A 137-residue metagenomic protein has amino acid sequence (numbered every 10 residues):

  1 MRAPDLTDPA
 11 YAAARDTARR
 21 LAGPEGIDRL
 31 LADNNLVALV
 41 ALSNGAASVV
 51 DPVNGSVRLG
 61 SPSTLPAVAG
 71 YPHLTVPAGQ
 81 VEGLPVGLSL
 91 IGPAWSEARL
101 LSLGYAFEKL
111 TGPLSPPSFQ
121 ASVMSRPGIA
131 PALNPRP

Functional and structural regions predicted by a protein language model:
M1-L65, S118-R136: Serine-dependent amide/ester hydrolase catalytic core
D5, A12-D16, V68-P137: Structural helix-boundary/capping segments
